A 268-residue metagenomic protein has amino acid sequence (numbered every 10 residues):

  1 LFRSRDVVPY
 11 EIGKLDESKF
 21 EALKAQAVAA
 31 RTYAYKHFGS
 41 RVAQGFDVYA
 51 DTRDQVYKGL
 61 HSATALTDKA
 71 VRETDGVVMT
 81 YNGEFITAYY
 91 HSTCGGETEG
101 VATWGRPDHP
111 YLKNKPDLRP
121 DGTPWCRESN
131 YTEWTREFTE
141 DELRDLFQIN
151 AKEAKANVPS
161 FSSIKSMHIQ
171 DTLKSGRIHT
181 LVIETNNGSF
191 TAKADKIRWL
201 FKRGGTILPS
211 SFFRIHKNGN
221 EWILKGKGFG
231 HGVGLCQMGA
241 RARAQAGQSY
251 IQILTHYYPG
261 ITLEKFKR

Functional and structural regions predicted by a protein language model:
F2-R268: Conserved, single-site charged/polar hotspot
